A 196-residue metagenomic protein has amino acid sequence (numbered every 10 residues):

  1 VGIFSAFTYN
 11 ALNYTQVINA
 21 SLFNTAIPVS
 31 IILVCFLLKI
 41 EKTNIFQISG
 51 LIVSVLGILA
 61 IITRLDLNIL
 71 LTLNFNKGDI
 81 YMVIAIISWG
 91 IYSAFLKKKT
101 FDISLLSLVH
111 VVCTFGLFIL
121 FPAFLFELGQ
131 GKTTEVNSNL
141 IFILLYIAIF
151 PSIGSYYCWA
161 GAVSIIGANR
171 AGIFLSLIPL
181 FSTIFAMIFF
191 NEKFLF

Functional and structural regions predicted by a protein language model:
V1-G2, A6, P28-L33, L59 (+4 more regions): Hydrophobic/small/kink-forming positions within alpha-helical transmembrane segments of polytopic membrane proteins
V1-N24, A60, A148-I166: Specific transmembrane alpha-helical segments of multi-pass solute transporters/efflux pumps, especially DMT/EamA
S5-K42, Q47, A85, A168-I188: Specific alpha-helical transmembrane segments that line the substrate/conduction pathway and gating interfaces
L12-N13, I62-F75, L125-L144, M187-F196: Membrane-interface helix termini and inter-helical loops of multi-pass transporters
V17, L65-L70, A94-K98, V136-S138 (+1 more regions): Short glycine/proline-centered loop/turn elements that form peptide/ligand docking sites
V29-T43, I91-S104, I153-V163: C-terminal ends of transmembrane helices
T43-L65, L120, S176, F185 (+1 more regions): Hydrophobic transmembrane alpha-helices of multi-pass small-molecule transport proteins
Q47-L59, K77-I84, Y92-F150: Hydrophobic alpha-helical transmembrane segments of multi-pass integral membrane proteins, especially transporters
